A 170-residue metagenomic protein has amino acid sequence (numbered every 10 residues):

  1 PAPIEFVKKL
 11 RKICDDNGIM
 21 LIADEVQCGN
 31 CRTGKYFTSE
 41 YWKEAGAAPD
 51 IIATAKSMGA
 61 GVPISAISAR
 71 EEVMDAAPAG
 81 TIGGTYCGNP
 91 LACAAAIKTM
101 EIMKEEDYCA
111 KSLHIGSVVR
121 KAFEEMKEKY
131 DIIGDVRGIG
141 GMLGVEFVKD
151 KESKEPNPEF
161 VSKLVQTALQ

Functional and structural regions predicted by a protein language model:
P1-Q170: Conserved N-terminal phosphate-binding loop of PLP-dependent enzymes in the Aspartate aminotransferase
